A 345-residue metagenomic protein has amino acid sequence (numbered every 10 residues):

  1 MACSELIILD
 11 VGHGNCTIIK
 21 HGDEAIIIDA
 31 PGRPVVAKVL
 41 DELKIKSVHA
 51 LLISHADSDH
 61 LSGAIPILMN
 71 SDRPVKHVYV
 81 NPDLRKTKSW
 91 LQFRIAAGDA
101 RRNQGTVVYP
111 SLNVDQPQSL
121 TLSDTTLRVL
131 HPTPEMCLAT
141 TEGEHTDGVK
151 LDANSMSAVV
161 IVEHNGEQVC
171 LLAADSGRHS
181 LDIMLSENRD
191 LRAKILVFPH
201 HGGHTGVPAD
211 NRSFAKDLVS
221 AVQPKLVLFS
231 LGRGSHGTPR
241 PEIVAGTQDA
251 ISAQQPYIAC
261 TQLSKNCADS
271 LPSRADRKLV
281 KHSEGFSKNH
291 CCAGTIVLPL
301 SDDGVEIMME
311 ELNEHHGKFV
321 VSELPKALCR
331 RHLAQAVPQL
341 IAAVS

Functional and structural regions predicted by a protein language model:
M1-S47, P110-I195, R277-S345: Core dinuclear metal-dependent hydrolase active-site scaffold
V11, D29-R33, A56, D83 (+5 more regions): Active-site metal-binding loops of divalent metal-dependent hydrolases
E24, S71-H77, A100-T106, V222-L226 (+1 more regions): A short helix->loop->beta-strand "cap" motif at the edges of active sites that frequently abuts
I26, P31-P82, E187-T205, Q223-V227: Active-site metal-binding motif and surrounding structural segment of the metallo-beta-lactamase
A50-D57, P82, Q104-Q116, F198-H201 (+1 more regions): A generic structural motif
L61-S71, T87-A96, A209-D210, P239-A245: Metal-dependent catalytic neighborhoods of phosphoester/phosphodiester hydrolases
I67-M69, I95-D99, L185-R189, D217-V219: Mature extracellular/periplasmic domains of secretome proteins
R192-R212, D217-S273, A293: Internal alpha/beta domain cores that form substrate/cofactor-binding pockets in large enzymes and binding proteins
